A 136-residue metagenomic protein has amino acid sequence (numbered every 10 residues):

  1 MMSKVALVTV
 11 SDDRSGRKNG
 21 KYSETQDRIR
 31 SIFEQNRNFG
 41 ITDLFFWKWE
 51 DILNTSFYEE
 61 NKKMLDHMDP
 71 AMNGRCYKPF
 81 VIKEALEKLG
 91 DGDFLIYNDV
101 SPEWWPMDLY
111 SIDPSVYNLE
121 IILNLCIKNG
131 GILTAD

Functional and structural regions predicted by a protein language model:
M1-D91: N-terminal anchoring/stem segment of glycosyltransferases
P79-D136: GT-A fold catalytic core of metal-dependent nucleotide-sugar glycosyltransferases, centered on the diacidic
